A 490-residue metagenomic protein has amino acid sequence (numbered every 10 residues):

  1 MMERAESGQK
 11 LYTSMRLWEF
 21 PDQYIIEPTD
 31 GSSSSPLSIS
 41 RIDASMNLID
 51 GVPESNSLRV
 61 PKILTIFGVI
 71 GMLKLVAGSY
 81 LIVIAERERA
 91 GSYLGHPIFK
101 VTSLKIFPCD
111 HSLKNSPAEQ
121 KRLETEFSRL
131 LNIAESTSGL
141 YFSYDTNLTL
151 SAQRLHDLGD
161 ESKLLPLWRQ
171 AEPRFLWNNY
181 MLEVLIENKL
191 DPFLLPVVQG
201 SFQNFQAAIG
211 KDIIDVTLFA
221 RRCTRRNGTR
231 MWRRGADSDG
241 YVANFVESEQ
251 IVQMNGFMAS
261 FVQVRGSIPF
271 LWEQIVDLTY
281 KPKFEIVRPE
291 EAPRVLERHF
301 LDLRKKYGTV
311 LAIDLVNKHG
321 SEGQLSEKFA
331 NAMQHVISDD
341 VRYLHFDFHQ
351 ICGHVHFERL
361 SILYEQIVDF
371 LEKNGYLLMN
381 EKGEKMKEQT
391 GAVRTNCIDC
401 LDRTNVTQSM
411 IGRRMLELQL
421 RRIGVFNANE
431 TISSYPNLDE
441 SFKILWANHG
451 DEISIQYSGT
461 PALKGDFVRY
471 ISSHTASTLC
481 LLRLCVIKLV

Functional and structural regions predicted by a protein language model:
M1-V310, D314-M386, M415-V490: Phosphoinositide system proteins, centered on phosphoinositide phosphatases and their trafficking scaffolds
G391-M410: A phosphate-binding catalytic loop at a beta-strand-loop-alpha-helix junction that coordinates phosphoryl groups
